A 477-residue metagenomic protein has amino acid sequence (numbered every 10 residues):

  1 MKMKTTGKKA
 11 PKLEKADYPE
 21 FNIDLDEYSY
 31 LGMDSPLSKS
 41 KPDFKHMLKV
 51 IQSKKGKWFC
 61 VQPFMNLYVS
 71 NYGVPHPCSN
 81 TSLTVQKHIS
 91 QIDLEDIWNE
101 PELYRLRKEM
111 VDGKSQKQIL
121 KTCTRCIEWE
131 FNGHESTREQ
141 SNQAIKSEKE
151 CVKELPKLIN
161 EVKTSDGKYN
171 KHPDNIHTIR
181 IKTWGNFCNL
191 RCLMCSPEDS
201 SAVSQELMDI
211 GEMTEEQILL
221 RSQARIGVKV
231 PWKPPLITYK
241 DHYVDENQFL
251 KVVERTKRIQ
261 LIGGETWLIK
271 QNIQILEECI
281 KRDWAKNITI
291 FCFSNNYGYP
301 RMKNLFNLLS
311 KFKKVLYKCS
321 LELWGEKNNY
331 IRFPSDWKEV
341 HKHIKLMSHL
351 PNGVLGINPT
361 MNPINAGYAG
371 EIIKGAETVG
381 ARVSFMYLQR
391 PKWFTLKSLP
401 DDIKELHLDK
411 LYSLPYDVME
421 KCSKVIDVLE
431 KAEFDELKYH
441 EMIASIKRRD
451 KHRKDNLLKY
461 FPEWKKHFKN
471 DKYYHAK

Functional and structural regions predicted by a protein language model:
M3-G7, P11, A16, Y72 (+2 more regions): Conserved C-terminal portion of the radical SAM core fold that forms the substrate/S-adenosylmethionine-binding
M3-S70, V74-S79, T84-Q86, S90-P235 (+2 more regions): N-terminal pre-core extensions flanking Radical SAM catalytic domains
F64, S79-N80, T137, R191-S196 (+5 more regions): A short acidic (Asp/Glu
Y169, N307-L309: Outer-membrane beta-barrel proteins
I176-F187, E198-Y243, E254-Q271, R282-M302 (+3 more regions): Core AdoMet radical
R180, D245-Q248, I275, V340-H343 (+1 more regions): Alpha-helical packing segments of well-folded alpha/beta enzyme cores
N247-F249, L305-N307: Catalytic micro-motifs at enzyme active sites that drive phosphoryl/nucleotidyl and oxygen chemistry
I275-K281: Conserved Walker B catalytic segment
